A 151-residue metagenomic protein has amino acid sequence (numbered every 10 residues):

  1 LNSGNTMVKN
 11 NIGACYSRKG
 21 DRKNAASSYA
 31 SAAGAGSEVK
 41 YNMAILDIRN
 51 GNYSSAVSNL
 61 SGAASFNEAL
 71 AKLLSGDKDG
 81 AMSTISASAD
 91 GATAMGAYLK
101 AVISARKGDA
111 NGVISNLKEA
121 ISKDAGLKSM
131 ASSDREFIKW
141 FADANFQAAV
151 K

Functional and structural regions predicted by a protein language model:
S3, G34-S37, S61, D90-T93 (+1 more regions): Short coil turns that delineate tetratricopeptide repeat
M7, E38-Y41, A63, L70 (+2 more regions): Start-of-helix register in tetratricopeptide repeats
N11, N42, N67, L99 (+1 more regions): Canonical tetratricopeptide repeat
R18, R49-N50, L74, R106 (+1 more regions): Register position in tetratricopeptide repeats
S122-K151: Terminal, low-structured helical/coil segments at or just beyond the last alpha-helical repeat
